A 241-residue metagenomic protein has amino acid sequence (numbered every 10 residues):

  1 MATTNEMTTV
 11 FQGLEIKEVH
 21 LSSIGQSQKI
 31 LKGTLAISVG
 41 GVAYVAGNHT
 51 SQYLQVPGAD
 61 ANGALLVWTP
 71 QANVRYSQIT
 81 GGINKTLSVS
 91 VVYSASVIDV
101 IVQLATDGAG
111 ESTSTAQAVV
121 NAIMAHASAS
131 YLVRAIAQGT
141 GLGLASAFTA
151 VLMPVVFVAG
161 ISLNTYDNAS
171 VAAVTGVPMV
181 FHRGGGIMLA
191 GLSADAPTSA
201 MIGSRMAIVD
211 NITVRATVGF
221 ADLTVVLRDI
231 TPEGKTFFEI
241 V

Functional and structural regions predicted by a protein language model:
M1-Y53, P57, S112-T113, A125 (+2 more regions): Surface-exposed, low-hydrophobicity beta-strand/loop segments enriched in small/polar/acidic residues
H49-F157: Polar low-complexity, Ser/Thr/Gly/Ala/Asp/Asn-rich disordered segments used for subunit assembly and tip/surface
